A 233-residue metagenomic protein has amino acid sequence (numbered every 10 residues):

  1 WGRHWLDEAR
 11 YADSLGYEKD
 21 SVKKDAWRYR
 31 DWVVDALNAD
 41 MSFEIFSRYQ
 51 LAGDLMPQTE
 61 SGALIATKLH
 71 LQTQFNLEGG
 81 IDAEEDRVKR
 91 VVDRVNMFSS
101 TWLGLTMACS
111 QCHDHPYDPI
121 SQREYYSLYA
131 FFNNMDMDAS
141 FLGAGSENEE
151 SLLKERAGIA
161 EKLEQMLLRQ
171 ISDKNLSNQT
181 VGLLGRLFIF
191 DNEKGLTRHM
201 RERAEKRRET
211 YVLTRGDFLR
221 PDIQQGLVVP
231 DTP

Functional and structural regions predicted by a protein language model:
W1-R156, L184-G185, I189-P233: Short, structured secondary-structure elements that scaffold catalytic or ligand/cofactor-binding regions
L153-A160, E164, K174: Long amphipathic alpha-helices with heptad-repeat character, especially coiled-coil-forming segments used
E164, S177-V181, E193: Short amphipathic alpha-helical segments that mediate assembly, nucleic-acid/protein binding, or membrane association
L168-N178: Aromatic-residue-lined binding/catalytic grooves and analogous aromatic/hydrophobic interfacial grooves in multimeric
